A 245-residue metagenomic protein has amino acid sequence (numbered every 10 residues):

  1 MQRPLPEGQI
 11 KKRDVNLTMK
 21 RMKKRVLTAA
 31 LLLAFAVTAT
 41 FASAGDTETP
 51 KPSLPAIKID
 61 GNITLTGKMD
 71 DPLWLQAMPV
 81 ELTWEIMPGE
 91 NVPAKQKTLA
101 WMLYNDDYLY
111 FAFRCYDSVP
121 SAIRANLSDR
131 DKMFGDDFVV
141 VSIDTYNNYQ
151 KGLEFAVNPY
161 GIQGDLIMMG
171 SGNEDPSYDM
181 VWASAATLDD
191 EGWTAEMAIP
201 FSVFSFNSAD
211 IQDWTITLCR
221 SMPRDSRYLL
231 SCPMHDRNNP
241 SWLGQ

Functional and structural regions predicted by a protein language model:
M1-L5, L27, F206: Short intrinsically disordered, low-complexity coil segments enriched in acidic
M1-T18: N-terminal amphipathic/basic-hydrophobic helices that include classical n-h-c signal peptides and signal-anchor
L17-A30: Bacterial N-terminal signal peptides that target proteins for export
A29-A39: Bacterial N-terminal signal peptides
A42-Q245: Structural preference for beta-rich elements and adjacent junctions enriched in aromatics
